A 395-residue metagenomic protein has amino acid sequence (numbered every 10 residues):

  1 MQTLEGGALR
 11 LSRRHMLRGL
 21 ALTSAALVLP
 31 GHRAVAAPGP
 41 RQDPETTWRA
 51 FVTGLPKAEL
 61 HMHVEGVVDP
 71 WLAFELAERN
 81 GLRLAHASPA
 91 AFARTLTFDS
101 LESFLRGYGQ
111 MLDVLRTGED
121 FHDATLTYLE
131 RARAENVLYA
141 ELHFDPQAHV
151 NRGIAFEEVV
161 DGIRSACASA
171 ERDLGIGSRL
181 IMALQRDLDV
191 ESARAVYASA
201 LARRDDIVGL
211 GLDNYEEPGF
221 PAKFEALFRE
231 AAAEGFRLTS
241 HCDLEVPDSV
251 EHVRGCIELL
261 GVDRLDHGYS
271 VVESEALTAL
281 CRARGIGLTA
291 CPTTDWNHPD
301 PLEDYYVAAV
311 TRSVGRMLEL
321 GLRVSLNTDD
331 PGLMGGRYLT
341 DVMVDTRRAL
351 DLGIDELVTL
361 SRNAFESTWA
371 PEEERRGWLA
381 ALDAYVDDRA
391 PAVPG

Functional and structural regions predicted by a protein language model:
M1-S12, S24-A26, V35: N-terminal secretory signal peptides
G6-G7, R33, A384, D388: Short linear motifs in intrinsically disordered/low-complexity regions
R13-L17: N-terminal export leaders
R18-L22: Sec-dependent signal peptide recognition, specifically the positively charged N-region followed immediately by
V28-P30: Hydrophobic alpha-helical segments of integral membrane proteins
H32-P38: Signal peptide processing junction and immediate N-terminal pro/mature segment of secreted/exported proteins
G39-L238, L244-E251, G255-R264, S270-G287 (+1 more regions): Metal-cofactor-binding active-site regions of metalloenzymes
